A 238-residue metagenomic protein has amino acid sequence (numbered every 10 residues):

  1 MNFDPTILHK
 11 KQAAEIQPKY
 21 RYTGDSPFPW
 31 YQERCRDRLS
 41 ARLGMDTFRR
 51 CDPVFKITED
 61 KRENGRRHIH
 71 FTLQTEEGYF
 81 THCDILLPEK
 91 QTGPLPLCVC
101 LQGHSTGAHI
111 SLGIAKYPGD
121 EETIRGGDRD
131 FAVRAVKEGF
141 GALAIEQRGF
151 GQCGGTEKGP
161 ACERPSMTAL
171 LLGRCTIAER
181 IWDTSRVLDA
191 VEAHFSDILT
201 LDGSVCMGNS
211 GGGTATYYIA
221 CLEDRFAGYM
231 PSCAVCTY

Functional and structural regions predicted by a protein language model:
M1-R67, T75: N-terminal targeting or regulatory segments adjacent to alpha/beta-hydrolase or S9 domains
D4-Q12, A115-P118, P160-A161, D224: Glycine-rich, phosphate-binding/catalytic loops in enzymes
R66-H70, I85-L86: Long, structured ligand/cofactor-binding scaffold of large enzymes
G78-F80, P88-L97, H104-G107: Proline/glycine-enriched tight loop/beta-turn segments at coil->beta junctions that connect or precede beta-strands
C83-K90, A132-A135, Y218-C221: Short amphipathic alpha-helices and their capping/turn segments at secondary-structure boundaries
L97-C100, L143-A144, V205, G228-P231: Structural recognition of the beta-strand scaffold that forms the well-ordered cores of secreted hydrolase catalytic
L101-H194: Cap/lid segment of the alpha/beta-hydrolase catalytic domain
R186-Y238: Primarily recognizes the serine-hydrolase "nucleophile elbow" in alpha/beta-hydrolase and SGNH/GDSL folds
